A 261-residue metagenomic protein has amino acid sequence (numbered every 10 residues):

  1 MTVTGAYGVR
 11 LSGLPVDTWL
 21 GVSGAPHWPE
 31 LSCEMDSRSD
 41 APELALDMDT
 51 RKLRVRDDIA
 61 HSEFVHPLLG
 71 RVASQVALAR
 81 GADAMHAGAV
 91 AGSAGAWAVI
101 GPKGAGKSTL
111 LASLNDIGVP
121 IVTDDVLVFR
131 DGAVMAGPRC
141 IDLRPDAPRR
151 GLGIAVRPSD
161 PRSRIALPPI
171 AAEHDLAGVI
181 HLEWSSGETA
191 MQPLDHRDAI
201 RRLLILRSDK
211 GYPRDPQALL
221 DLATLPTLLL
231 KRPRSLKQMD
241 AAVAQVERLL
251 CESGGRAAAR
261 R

Functional and structural regions predicted by a protein language model:
M1-A60, A244-R261: Long, basic/Gly/Ser/Thr-rich N-terminal segments that mediate initial subcellular attachment or targeting
V3-G8, L14-D17, G88, G92-G101 (+1 more regions): Glycine-rich, often acidic-flanked micro-motifs that create phosphate/phosphodiester-binding or positioning elements
W19-C33, D58-P67, A73-Q75, A96-W97 (+2 more regions): Short linear motifs at secondary-structure transitions and domain/linker junctions
D36-S93: Extreme N-terminal, non-catalytic leader segments that precede Walker-type/kinase nucleotide-binding cores
G104: Walker A (P-loop) phosphate-binding loop of P-loop NTPases
K107: Conserved lysine of the Walker
L110-L111: Post-Walker A alpha-helix
